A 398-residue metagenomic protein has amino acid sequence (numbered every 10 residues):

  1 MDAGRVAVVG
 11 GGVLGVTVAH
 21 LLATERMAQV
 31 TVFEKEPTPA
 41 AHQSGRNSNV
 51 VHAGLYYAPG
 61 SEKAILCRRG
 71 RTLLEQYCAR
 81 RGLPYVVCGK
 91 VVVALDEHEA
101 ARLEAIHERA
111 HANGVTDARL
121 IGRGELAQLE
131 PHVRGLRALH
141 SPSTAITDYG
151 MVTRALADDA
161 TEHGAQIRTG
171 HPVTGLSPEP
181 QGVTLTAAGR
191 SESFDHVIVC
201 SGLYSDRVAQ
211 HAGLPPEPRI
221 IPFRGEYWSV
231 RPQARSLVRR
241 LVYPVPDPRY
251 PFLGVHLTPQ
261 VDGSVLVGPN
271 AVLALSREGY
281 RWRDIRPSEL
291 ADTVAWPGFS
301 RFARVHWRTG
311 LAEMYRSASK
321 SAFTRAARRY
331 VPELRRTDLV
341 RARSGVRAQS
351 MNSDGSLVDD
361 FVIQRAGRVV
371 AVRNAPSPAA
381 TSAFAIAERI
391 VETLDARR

Functional and structural regions predicted by a protein language model:
D2-L14, T31: Beta1/beta-strand and adjacent pyrophosphate-binding region of the FAD-binding site in flavoprotein oxidoreductases
T17, L176-I285: Flavin-dependent oxidoreductases
A23-G45: Glycine-rich FAD pyrophosphate-binding loop
A40-G70, R81-L83, A274-T309: Glycine-rich active-site loop/strand segments that organize a redox cofactor
N49-E125, G135, G254-V255, S264 (+1 more regions): Dinucleotide-binding Rossmann-like beta1-alpha1 core, especially the glycine-rich loop that anchors the ADP
A58-R69, V93-R102, L139-D158, R168 (+2 more regions): Short beta-strand to alpha-helix junction loop
L139-H196, F384-D395: Helical element adjacent to the flavin cofactor pocket in flavoenzyme catalytic cores
W282, P297, F302-R398: C-terminal catalytic lobe of FAD-dependent flavoproteins
